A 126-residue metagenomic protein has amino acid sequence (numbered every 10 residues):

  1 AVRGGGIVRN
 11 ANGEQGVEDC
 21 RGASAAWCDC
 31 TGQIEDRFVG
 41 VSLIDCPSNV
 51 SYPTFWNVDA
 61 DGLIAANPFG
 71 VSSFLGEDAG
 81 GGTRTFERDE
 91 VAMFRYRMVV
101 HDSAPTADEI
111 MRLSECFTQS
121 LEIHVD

Functional and structural regions predicted by a protein language model:
R3-A79: Trp/Gly-enriched beta-strand surface patches
I44-D126: Beta-strand-rich recognition/accessory modules
